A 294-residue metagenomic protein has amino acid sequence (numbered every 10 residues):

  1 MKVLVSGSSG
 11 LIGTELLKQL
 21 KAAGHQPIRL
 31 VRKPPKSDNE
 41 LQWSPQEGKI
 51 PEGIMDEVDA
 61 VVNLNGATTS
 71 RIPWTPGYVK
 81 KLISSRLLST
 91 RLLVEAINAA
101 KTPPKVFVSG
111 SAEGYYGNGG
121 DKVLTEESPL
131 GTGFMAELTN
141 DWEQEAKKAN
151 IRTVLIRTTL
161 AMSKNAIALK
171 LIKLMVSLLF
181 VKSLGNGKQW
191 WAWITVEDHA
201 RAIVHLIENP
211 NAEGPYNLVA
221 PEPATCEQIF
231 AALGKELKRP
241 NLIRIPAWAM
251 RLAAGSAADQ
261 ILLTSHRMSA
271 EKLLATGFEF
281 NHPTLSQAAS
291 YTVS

Functional and structural regions predicted by a protein language model:
K2, N209-S256, S290-V293: Mid/C-terminal beta-alpha module of Rossmann-like enzyme folds, strongest in SDR-family dehydrogenases/epimerases
V3-A23: N-terminal Rossmann NAD(P)H-binding glycine-rich loop of SDR-like oxidoreductase domains
P35, Q42-S89: NAD(P)H-binding glycine-rich loop region in Rossmannoid oxidoreductase-like domains and their noncatalytic homologs
T90-T132: Conserved Rossmann-fold NAD(P)-dependent oxidoreductase catalytic core, especially the SDR/UDP-sugar
S111-A112, Q144-K164: Conserved beta-loop-beta element that borders a ligand/cofactor-binding pocket
P129-G133, T159-A166, N186-V196: Glycine-rich "substrate-gating" loop/helix at the edge of Rossmann-like oxidoreductase active sites
K173-V181, Q189-P223: Alpha-helical substrate-binding/gating segment
P240, D259-S294: C-terminal amphipathic/interface module of NAD(P)-dependent oxidoreductases and related NAD-binding regulators
